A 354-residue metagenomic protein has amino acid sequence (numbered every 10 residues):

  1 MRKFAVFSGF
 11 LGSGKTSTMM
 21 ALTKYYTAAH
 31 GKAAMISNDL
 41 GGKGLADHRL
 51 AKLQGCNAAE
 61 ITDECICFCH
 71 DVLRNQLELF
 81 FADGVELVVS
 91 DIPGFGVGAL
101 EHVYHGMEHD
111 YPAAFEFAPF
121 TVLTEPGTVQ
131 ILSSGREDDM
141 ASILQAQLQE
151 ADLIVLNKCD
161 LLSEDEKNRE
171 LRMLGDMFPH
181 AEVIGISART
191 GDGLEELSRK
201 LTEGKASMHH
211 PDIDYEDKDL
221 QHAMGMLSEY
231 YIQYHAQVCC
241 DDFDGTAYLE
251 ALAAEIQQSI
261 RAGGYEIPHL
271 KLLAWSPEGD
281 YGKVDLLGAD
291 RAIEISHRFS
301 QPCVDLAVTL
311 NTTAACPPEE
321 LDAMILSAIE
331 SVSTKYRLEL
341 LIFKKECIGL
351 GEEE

Functional and structural regions predicted by a protein language model:
M1-S8, G12-S17, E203-E354: P-loop NTP-binding site
R2-S8, S13, S17-S142: Nucleotide-state-sensitive switch-loop elements of NTP-binding domains
K3, C69-V72, A99, M140-Q147 (+6 more regions): Helical mechanochemical/support elements of P-loop NTPase systems and associated helical scaffolds
D47-Q54, N168-G175, M324-E330: Short, aromatic/basic amphipathic alpha-helical patches
C65-F68, R189-L194, G279, G349-E352: A short acidic, often aromatic-flanked loop/helix-cap motif at beta-alpha or helix-coil junctions that lines enzyme
V88-I92, L153-K158, H235, N311: Short glycine-rich or small-residue beta-strand-to-loop segments that form or flank ligand, phosphate, metal/Fe-S
F95-G96, T128-Q130, L161-L162, D241-D242 (+1 more regions): Short acidic, S/G/P-rich loop/turn micro-motifs used as interaction or catalytic elements
A141, Q145-V155, C159-M224: Canonical P-loop GTPase G-domain recognition
